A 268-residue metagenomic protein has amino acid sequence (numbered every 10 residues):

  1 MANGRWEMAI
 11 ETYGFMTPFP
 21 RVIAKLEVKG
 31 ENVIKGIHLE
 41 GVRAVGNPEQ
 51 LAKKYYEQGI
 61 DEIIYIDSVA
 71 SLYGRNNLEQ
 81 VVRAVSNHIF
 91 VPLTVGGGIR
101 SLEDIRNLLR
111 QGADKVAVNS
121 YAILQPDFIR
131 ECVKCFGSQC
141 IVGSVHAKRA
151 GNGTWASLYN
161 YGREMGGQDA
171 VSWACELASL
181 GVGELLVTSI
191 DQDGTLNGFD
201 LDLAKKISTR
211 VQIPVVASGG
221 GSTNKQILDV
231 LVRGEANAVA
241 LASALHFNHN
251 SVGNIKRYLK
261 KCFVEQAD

Functional and structural regions predicted by a protein language model:
V22-L26, I63-Y65, L93-G97, V116-V118 (+4 more regions): Hydrophobic faces of well-ordered beta-strands that scaffold small-molecule active sites in alpha/beta enzyme cores
E27, Y55, I63, L108 (+5 more regions): Conserved, mostly hydrophobic/aromatic
V28-G30, I34-K35, K115-L186, D191-Q192: Conserved anion-binding
E62-Q80, S120, L186-N197: Glycine-rich, proline-tolerant flexible connector loops at the mouths of alpha/beta enzymes
G74-T94, E131-V145, G198-A217, S222: Alpha-helix-loop-beta-strand connector modules within alpha/beta enzyme cores
L78-K134: Glycine/small-residue-rich loop that forms an oxyanion/phosphate-binding "nest" at active or ligand-binding sites
L93-T94, I99-G112, D202-N237: Catalytic cores of alpha/beta
Q111-F128, S189-D191, G220-T223, R233-G253: Glycine-rich phosphate-binding active-site loops on the catalytic face of alpha/beta enzymes
